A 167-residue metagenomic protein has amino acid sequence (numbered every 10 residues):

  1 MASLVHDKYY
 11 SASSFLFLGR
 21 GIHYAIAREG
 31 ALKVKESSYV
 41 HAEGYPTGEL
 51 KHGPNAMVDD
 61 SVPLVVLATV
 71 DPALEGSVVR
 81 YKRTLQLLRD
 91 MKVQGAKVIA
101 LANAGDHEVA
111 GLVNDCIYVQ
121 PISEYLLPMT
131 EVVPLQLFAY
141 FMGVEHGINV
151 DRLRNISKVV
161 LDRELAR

Functional and structural regions predicted by a protein language model:
M1-R167: A SIS-like phosphosugar-recognition module
